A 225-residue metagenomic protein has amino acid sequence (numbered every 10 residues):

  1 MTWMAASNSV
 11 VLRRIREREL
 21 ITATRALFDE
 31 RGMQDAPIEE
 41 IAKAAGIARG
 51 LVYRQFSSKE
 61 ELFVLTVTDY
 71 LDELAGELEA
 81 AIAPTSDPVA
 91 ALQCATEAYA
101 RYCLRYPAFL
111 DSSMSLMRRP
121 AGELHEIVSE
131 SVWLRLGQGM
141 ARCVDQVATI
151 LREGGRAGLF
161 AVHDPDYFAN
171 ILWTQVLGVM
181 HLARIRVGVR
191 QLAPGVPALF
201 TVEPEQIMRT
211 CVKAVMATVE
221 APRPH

Functional and structural regions predicted by a protein language model:
M1-M4, R101, A141-A157, T174-H225: C-terminal peripheral helix-coil segments that are non-catalytic and often amphipathic
R16-T24, I41, T66-Y70, L74 (+2 more regions): Generic hydrophobic, amphipathic alpha-helix propensity
E19, L27-E61, L65: Helix-turn-helix
L65, A80-F109, A169-L172: Hydrophobic alpha-helical connector segments
A90, R135-G139, E153-T174: All-alpha amphipathic helical-bundle segments outside canonical DNA-binding/catalytic cores that form hydrophobic
L104-T149, D166-Y167: Short secondary-structure transition hinges
